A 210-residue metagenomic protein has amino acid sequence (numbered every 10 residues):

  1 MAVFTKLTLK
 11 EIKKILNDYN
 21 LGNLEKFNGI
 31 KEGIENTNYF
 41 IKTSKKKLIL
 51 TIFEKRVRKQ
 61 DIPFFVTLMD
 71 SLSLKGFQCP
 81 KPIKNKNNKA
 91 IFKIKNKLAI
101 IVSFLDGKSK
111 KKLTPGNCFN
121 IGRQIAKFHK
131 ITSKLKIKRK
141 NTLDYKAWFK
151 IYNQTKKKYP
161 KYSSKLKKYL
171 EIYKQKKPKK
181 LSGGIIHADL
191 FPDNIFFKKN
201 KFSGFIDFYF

Functional and structural regions predicted by a protein language model:
M1-I83, K198-K201: Conserved NTP-binding catalytic cores of kinases and kinase-like/nucleotidyltransferase enzymes across multiple kinase
M1-N28, L105-K134, A188-F197: Solvent-exposed, charged interface segments at domain starts and junctions
N17-E25, K168-K179: Short Pro/Gly-enriched beta-strand edge/turn motifs at strand-loop
E32, N88-K89, D144-Y145: Short secondary-structure capping/turn micro-motifs that flank functional sites
I34-K42, I49-L50, P82, E171-F210: Active-site acidic catalytic loop and adjacent metal/ATP-binding pocket of ATP-dependent phosphoryl transfer enzymes
T43-K136: ATP-binding pocket architecture of kinase catalytic cores
K111-K161, L181-G183: A cross-family kinase active-site recognition segment
S164-K165: Helical scaffold of the NTase/Pol beta-like nucleotidyltransferase catalytic core
